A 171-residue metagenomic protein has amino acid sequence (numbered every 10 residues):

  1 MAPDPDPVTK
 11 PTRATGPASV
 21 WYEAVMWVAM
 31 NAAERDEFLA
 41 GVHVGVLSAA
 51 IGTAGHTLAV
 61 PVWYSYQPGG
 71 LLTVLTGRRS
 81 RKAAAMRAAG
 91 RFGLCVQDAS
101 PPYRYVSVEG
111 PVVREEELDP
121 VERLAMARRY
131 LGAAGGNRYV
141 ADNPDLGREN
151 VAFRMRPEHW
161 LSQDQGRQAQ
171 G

Functional and structural regions predicted by a protein language model:
M1-P5: Extreme N-terminal basic, low-complexity initiation segments that serve as generic localization/processing leaders
D6-A29, R104-G171: Charged, gly/pro-rich active-site loop segments
W21-V46: Short, basic/aromatic recognition patches
R35, H43, G70, R104 (+1 more regions): A generic secondary-structure signal marking the coil-to-beta-strand transition
V42-R78, M86, F92-V96, Y105-V108: Short beta-strand segments
G77-R81, Y130: Short, solvent-exposed aromatic-acidic interface loops
S80-K82, P101, A169-Q170: Short, surface-exposed beta-strand-loop junctions and turns on beta-sheet-rich folds
D98-A99, P157: Short secondary-structure boundary segments
